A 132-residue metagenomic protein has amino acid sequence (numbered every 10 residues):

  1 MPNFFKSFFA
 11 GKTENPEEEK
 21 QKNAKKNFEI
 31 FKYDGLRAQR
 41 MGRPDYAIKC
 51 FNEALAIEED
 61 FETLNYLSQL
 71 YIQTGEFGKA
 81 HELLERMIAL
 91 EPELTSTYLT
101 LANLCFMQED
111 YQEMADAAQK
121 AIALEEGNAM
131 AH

Functional and structural regions predicted by a protein language model:
F8-I30, E53-A56: TPR-adjacent "capping" and linker segments in tetratricopeptide-repeat scaffold/adaptor proteins
K12-T13, M41-K49, T74-R86, M107-K120: Structural signature of tandem alpha-helical TPR/SEL1-like repeats, specifically the intra-repeat loop/turn
K25, E58-E59, P92, E126: Short coil turns that delineate tetratricopeptide repeat
N27-F28, F61-E62, T95-S96, A129-M130: Helix-start (N-cap) detector for alpha-helical repeat units in TPR-like alpha-solenoids, especially tetratricopeptide
K49-G75: Short, charge-rich amphipathic alpha-helical segments embedded in non-transmembrane helical bundles/solenoids
